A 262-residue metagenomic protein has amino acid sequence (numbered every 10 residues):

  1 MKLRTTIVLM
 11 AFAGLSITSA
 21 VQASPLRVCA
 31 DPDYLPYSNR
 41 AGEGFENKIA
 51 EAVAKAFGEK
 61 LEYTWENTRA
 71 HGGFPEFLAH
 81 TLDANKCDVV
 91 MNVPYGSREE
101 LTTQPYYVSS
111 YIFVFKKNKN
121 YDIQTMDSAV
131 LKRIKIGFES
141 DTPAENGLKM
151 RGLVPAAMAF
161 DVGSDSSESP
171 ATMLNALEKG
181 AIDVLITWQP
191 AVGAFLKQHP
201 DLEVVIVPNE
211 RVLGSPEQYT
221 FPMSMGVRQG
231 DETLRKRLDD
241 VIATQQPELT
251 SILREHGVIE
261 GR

Functional and structural regions predicted by a protein language model:
V8-S16: Bacterial N-terminal signal peptides
A23-V93, S97, S166, H256: Extracytoplasmic small-molecule ligand-binding "clamshell" domains of the periplasmic binding protein/Venus flytrap
D31-Y34, V108-K116, Q198-I242, H256-R262: Periplasmic-binding protein-like
V53, F77, T81-D83, A129 (+3 more regions): Hydrophobic residues within well-ordered alpha-helices
K55-G72, R133, G152-E168, A181 (+1 more regions): A local structural motif
K60, P143-F160, V204, K236-R262: Ligand-binding clefts/hinges and TM-proximal coupling segments of bilobed small-molecule sensing domains
D83, V89-L101, K149-M150, E178-K179 (+1 more regions): A ligand-binding cleft/hinge motif common to bilobed small-molecule-binding domains
K116-I136, R151: Flexible hinge/capping segments at coil-to-helix
